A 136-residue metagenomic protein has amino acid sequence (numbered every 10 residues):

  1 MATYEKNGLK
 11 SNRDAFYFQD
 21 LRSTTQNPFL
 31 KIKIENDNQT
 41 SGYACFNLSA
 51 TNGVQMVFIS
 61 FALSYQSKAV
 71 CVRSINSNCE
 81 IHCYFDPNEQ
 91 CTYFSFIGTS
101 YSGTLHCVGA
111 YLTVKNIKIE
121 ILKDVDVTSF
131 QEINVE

Functional and structural regions predicted by a protein language model:
M1-E136: Trimeric viral appendage architectures of receptor-binding fibers, tailspike depolymerases, and tail needles
